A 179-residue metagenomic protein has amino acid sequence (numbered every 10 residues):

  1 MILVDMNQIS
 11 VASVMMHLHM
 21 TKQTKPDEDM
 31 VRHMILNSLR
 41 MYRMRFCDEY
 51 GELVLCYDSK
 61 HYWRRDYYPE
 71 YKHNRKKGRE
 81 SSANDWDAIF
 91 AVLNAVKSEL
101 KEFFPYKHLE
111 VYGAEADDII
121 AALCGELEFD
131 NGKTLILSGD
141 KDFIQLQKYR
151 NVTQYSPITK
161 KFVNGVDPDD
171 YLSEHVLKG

Functional and structural regions predicted by a protein language model:
M1-S98: Domain-level signal for Mg2+-assisted phosphodiester chemistry and nucleotide/NA-binding surfaces in nucleic-acid
E49-Y50, K77-G179: Extended two-metal-dependent nuclease catalytic cores across DNA- and RNA-processing enzymes
